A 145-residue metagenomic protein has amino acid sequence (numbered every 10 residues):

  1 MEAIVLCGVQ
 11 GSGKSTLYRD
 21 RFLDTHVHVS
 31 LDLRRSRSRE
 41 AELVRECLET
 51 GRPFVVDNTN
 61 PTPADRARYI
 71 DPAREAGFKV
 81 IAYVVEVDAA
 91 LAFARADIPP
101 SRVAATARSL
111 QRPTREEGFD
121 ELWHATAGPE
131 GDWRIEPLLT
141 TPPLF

Functional and structural regions predicted by a protein language model:
M1-C7, S12, A89-F145: Conserved GTP-binding G-domain of TRAFAC-class P-loop NTPases and closely related GTPase folds
I4, V27-V29, I81-Y83, W123-A125: Hydrophobic/aromatic beta-strand patches that form the interior of the parallel beta-sheet core in alpha/beta enzyme
I4-A67: Conserved substrate/cofactor phosphate-moiety recognition/catalytic segment in nucleotide-dependent phosphotransferases
H26, T50-R52, A76-I81, E117-E121: Short glycine-/polar-rich loops that comprise or flank the Walker A/P-loop and associated switch/sensor motifs
R45-L48, A73-R74, I98-S101: Short, hinge-like loop/turn segments at secondary-structure boundaries
T62-I81: Amphipathic helical hotspot of TIR/SEFIR-family domains
A76-R95: Conserved phosphate-donor/acceptor-positioning beta-strand/loop module used by diverse small-molecule
